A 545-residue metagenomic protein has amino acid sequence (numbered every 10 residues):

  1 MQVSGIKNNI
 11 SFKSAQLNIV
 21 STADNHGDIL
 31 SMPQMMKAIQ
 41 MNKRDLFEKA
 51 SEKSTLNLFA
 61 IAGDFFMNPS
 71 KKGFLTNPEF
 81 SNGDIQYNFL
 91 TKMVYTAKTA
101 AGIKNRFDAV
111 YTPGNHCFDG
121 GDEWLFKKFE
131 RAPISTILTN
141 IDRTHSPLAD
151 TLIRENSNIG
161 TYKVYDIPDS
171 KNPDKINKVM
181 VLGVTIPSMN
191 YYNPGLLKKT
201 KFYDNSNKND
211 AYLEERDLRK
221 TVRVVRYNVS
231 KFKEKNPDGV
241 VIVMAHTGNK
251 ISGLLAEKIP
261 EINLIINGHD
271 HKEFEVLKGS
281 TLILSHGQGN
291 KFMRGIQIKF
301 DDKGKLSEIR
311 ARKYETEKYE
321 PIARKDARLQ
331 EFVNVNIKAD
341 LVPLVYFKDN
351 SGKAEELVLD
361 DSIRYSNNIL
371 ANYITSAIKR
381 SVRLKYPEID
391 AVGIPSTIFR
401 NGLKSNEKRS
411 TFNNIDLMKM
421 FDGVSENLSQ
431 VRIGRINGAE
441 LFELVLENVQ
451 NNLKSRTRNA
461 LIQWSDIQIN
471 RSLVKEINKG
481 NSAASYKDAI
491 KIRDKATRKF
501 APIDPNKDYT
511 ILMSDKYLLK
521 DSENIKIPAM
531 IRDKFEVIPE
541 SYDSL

Functional and structural regions predicted by a protein language model:
M1-G5: Classical Sec-dependent N-terminal signal peptides that target proteins to the secretory pathway
K7-K318: Acidic, metal/ion-coordinating pockets
Q16-I29, L196-L213, L218, Q288-L545: Catalytic centers of hydrolytic enzymes
